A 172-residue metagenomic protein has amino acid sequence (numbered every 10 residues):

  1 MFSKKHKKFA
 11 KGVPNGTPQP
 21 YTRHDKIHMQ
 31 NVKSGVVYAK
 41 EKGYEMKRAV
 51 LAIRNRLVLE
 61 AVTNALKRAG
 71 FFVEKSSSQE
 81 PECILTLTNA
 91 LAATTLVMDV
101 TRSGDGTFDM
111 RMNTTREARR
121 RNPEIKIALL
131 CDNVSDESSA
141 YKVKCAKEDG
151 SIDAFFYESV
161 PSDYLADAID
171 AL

Functional and structural regions predicted by a protein language model:
K8, P14-T17, Y21-T22, K26-M29 (+1 more regions): Short, positively charged and aromatic/hydrophobic N-terminal segments
A52-I53, L96: Conserved sequence signature across two-component system core domains
R56-S76: Two-component/phosphorelay signaling modules centered on CheY-like receiver
F71-N89: A short, well-structured beta->alpha microelement
S77, C131-L172: Output/docking surface of receiver
E80, I84, T95-N122, C131-V134 (+1 more regions): Conserved phosphotransfer microenvironments
